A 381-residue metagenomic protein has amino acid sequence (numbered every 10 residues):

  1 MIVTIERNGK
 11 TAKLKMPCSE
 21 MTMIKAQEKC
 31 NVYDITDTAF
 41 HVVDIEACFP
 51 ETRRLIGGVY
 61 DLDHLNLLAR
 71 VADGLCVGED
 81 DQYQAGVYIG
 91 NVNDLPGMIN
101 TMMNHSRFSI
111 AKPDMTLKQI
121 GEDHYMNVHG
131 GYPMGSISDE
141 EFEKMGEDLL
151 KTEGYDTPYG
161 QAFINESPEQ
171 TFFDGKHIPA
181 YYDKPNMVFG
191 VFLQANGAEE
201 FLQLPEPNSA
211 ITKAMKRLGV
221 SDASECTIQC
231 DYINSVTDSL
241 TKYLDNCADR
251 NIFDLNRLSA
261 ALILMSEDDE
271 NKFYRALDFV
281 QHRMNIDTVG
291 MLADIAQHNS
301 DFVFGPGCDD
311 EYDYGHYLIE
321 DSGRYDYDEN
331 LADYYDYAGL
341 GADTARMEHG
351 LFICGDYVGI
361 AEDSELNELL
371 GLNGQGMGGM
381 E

Functional and structural regions predicted by a protein language model:
M1-K25, Y181-N208, G359, G376-E381: Short, extreme N-terminal segment that most often corresponds to the first beta-strand
I2, E6-T11, E153-Y155, G160-A162 (+4 more regions): Short, glycine-biased loop/turn motifs at secondary-structure junctions and in low-complexity Ser/Thr/Pro-rich termini
A26-E147, D156-V188, Q203-E329, E362-S364 (+1 more regions): Mixed-charge (acidic/basic) macromolecular-recognition segments
E141, D336, L370-E381: Non-Sec secretion/translocation targeting segments of pathogen effectors
F142, E147-T152, T344-E348, I353: Long, compositionally biased intrinsically disordered terminal regions
D328, Y335-E348: C-terminal extensions
